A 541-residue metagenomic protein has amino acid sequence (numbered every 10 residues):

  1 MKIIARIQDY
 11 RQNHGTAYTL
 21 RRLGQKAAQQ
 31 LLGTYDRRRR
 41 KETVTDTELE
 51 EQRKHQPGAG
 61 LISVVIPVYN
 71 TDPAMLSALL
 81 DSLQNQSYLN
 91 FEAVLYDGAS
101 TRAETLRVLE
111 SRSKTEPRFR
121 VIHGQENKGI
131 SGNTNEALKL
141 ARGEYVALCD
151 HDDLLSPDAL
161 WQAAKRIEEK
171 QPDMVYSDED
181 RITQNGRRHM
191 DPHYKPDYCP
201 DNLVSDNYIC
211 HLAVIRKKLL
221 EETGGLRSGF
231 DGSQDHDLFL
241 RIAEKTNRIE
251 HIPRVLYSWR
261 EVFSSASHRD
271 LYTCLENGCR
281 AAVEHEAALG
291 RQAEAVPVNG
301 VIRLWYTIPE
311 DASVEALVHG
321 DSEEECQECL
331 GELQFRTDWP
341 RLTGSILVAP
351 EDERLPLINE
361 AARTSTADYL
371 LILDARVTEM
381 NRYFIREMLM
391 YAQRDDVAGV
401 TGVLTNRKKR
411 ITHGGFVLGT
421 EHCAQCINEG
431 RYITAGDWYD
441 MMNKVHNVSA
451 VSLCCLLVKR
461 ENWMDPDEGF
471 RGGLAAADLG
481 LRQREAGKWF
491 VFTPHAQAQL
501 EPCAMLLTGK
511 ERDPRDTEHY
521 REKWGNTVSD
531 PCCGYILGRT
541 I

Functional and structural regions predicted by a protein language model:
K2-A59, Y272-A312, K408, T420-V448 (+4 more regions): C-terminal, non-catalytic tails of nucleotide-sugar-dependent glycosyltransferases
D81-N90, G331-R341: Short, acidic, metal-binding catalytic loop of nucleotide-sugar glycosyltransferases
N90-S100, R120-G124, P340-E351: Short beta-strand/loop segment that forms part of the nucleotide-sugar
D97-R107, E126, D150, D321-C329 (+2 more regions): A conserved acidic beta->alpha catalytic loop
G124-A141, E351-S365: Glycine-rich, basic loop-to-helix element that forms the pyrophosphate-binding segment of sugar-nucleotide handling
V146, L370: Short aromatic/hydrophobic "clamp" motif used to bind/position activated sugar donors
D158-H189, V377, N381-E421: Conserved donor NDP-sugar-binding/catalytic core segment of glycosyltransferases
G224-L240, T273, V445-L456, W463-F492 (+2 more regions): Donor nucleotide-sugar recognition loop
